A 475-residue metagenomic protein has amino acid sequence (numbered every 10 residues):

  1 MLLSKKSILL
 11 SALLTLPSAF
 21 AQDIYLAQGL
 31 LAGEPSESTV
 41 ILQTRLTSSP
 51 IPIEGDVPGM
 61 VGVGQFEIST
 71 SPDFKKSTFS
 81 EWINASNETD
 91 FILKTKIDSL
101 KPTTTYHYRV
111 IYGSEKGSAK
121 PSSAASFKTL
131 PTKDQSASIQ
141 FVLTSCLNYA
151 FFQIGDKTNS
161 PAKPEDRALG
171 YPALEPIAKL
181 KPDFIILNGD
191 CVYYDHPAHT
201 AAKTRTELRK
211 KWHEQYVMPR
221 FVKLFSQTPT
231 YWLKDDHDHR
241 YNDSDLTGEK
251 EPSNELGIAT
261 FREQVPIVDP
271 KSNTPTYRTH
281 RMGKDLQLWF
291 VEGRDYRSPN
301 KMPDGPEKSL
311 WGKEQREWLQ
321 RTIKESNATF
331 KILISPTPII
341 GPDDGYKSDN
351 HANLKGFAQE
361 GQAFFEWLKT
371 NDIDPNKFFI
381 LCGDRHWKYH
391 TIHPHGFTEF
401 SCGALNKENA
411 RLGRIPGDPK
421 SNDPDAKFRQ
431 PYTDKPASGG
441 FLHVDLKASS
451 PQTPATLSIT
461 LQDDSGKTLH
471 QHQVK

Functional and structural regions predicted by a protein language model:
M1-L9: Bacterial N-terminal signal peptides that target proteins for export
A12-L13: Conserved, function-critical positions that sit in or immediately flank catalytic and ligand-binding motifs
L16-S18: N-terminal signal peptide c-region/cleavage motif recognized by signal peptidases
Q22-K475: Metal-dependent phosphoester/phosphodiester hydrolase catalytic core
